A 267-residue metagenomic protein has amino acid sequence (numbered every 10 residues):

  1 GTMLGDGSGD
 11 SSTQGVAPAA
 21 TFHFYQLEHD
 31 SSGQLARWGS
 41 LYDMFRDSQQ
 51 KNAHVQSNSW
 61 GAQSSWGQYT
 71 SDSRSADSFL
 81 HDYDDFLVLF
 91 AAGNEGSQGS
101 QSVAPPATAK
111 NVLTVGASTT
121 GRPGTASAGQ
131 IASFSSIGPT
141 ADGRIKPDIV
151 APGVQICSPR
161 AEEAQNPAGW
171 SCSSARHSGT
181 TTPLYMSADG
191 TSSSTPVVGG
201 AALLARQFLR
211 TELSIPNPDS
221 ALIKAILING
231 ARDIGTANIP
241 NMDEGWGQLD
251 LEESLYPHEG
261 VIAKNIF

Functional and structural regions predicted by a protein language model:
G1, L184-G199: Gly/Ser-rich catalytic serine loop of serine hydrolases
G1-R37, K51-V55, Q63-Q68, D82-L87 (+7 more regions): Subtilisin-like serine protease catalytic core
L41-F45, S73, D77, V103 (+6 more regions): Extracytoplasmic/secreted envelope proteins and their assembly/folding machinery, especially bacterial periplasmic
S57-S59, V88-G93: Active-site neighborhood of phospho(di)ester-bond hydrolases with catalytic His/Asp-centered motifs
A76, G93, G190: Active-site glycine-centered loops adjacent to acidic/histidine catalytic or metal-binding residues that shape
D82-Y83, P218, M242-F267: Secreted peptidase-domain scaffold signal
G129-S135, T180-S187, R210-L213, N238-P240: Short beta-alpha connecting loops at secondary-structure transitions that line or flank enzyme active sites
A168-T191: Short pre-catalytic strand/loop immediately N-terminal to key active-site residues, enriched for Gly-Thr
